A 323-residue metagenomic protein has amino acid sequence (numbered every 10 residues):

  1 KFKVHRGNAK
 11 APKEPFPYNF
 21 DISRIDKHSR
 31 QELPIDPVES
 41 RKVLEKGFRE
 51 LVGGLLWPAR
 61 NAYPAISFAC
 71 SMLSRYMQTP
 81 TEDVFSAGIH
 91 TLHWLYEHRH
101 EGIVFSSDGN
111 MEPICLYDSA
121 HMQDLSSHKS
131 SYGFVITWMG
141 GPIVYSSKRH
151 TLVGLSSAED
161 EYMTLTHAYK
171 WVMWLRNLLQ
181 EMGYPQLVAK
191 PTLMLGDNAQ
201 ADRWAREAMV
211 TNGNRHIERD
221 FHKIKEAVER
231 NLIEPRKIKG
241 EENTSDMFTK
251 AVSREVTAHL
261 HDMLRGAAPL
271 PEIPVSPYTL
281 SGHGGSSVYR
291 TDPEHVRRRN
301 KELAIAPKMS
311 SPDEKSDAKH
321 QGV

Functional and structural regions predicted by a protein language model:
K1-V323: Long, low-complexity, charge-biased intrinsically disordered regions
